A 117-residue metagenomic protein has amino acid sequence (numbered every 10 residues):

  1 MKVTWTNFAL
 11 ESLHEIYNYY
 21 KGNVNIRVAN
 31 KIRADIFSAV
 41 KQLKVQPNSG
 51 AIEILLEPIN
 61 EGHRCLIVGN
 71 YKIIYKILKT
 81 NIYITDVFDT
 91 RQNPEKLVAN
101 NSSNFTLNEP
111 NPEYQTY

Functional and structural regions predicted by a protein language model:
M1-D35, Y117: Arg/Lys-rich, positively charged N-terminal/basic patches that mediate binding to nucleic acids
T4, F37, C65-I67: PIN-domain endoribonuclease scaffold, especially VapC-family toxins
E11, S38, E61: Short alpha-helical
Y17, F37-K44: Structural signal for well-ordered, non-membrane alpha-helices
K41-I67: A short, surface-exposed loop/turn module that caps and links secondary-structure elements
E61, V68-K72, K76-Y117: Enriched for short, Lys/Arg-rich terminal
